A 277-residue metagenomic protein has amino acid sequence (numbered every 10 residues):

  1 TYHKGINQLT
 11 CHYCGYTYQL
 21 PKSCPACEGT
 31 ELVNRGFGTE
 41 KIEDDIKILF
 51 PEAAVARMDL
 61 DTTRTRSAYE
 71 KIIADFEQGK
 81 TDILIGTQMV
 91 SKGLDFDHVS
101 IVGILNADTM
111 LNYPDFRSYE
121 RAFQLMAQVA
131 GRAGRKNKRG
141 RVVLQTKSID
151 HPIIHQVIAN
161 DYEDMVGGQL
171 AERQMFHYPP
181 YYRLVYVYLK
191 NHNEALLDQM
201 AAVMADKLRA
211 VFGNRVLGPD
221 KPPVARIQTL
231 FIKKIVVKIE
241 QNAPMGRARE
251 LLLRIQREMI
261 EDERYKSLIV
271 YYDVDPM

Functional and structural regions predicted by a protein language model:
T1-D198, D206-A210, P223-A225, K234-I235 (+2 more regions): Inter-lobe coupling/hinge segments of SF2-like helicase ATPases
A56, L217, Y271: General small-molecule cofactor/ligand-binding pocket signal
M200-D206, G246-E258: Short amphipathic alpha-helices in soluble, non-transmembrane regions that often serve as interface/regulatory elements
R209-N214, D262-Y265: Structural alpha-beta junctions
G213, Q228-F231, A243, I260: Nucleotide-binding motor/catalytic cores of P-loop/tubulin-like NTPases across gene-expression machines
L217-Q228: Short edge beta-strands and adjacent turn/loop segments
Y265-M277: Acidic, serine/threonine- and proline-rich low-complexity intrinsically disordered segments
